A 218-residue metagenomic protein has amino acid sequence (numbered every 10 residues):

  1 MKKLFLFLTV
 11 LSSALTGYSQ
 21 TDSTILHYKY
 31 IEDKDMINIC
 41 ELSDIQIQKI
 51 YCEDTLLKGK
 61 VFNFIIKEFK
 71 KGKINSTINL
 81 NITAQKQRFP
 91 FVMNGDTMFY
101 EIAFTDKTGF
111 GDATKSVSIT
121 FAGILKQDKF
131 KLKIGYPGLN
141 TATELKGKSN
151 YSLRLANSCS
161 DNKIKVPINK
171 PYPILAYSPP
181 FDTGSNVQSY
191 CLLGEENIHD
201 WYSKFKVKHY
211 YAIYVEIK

Functional and structural regions predicted by a protein language model:
M1-I25: Bacterial Sec-dependent N-terminal signal peptides
K2, M98-I102, Y211-K218: Generic low-polarity alpha-helical segments
T16-D44: Sec-dependent signal peptide cleavage junction
K34-M36, E53, G194-I198: Conserved functional micro-motifs across diverse proteins
I37-F62: N-terminal "first-domain core" detector
Y51-E53, I65-K67, Y214-E216: Residue-level recognition of well-ordered beta-strand positions that form the cores of beta-sheet-rich folds across
L56-K148: Structured domain cores in non-transmembrane regions
T108-K218: Extracytoplasmic electrostatic interaction patches
